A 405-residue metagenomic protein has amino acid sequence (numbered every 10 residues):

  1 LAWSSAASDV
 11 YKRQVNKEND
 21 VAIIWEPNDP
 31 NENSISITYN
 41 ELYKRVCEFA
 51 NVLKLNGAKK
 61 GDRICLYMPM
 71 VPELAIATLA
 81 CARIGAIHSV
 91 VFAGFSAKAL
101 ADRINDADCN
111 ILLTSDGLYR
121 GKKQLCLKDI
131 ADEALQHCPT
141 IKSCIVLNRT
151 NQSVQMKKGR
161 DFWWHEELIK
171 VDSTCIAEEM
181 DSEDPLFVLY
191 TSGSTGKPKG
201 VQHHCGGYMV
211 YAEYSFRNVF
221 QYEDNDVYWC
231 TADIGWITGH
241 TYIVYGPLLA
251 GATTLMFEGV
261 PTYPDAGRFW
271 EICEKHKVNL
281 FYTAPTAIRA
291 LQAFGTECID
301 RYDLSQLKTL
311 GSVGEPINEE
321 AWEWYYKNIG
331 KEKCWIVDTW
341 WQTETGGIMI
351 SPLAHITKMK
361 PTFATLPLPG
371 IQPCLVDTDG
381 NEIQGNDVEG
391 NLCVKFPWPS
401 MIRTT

Functional and structural regions predicted by a protein language model:
L1-W3, A7, Y11: Single conserved hydrophobic/aromatic residue that forms the stacking wall/gate of nucleotide- or nucleobase-binding
N19-V21, C144-V146, K157-Y190, K197 (+1 more regions): Conserved pre-ATP/AMP-binding loop-to-beta segment of ANL
I23-L79, S96-A101, M156, R160-E166 (+1 more regions): Conserved AMP-binding/adenylate-forming core of the ANL superfamily
I35-N40, E178, L186-V210: Conserved AMP-binding A3 loop
L79, R83-E166, A284: Structural core segment of the AMP-binding/adenylate-forming
M209-V227, I237-N279, F294: Conserved AMP-binding/adenylation subdomain of ANL enzymes
L249-A252, N279-T283, Q292-P361, Q372: Gly/Ser/Thr-rich phosphate-binding loop
L366-G370, N381-T405: Conserved ATP/PPi-binding loop(s) of AMP-dependent carboxylate-activating enzymes
